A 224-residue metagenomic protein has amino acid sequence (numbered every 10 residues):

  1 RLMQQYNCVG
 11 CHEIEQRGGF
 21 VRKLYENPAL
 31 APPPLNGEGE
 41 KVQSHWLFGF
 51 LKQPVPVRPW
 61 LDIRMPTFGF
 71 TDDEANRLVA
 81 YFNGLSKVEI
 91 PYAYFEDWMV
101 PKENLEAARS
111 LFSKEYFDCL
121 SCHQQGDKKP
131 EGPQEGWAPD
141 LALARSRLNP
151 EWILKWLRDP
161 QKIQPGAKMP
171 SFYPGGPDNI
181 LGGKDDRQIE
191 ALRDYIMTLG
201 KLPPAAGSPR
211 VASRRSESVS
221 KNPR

Functional and structural regions predicted by a protein language model:
R1, E13-F48, R64-F70, Q124-W156 (+1 more regions): Gly/Gly-Pro-rich "capping" loops immediately C-terminal to redox-active cysteine motifs in periplasmic/lumenal
R1-E15, V100-D127, R224: Sequence/structural segment immediately N-terminal to covalent heme-attachment motifs in c-type and related
L2-Y6, I14, E38, F50-P54 (+7 more regions): Structured segments of extracytoplasmic/periplasmic soluble domains in secreted or envelope-associated proteins
G10, R17-V21, Q43-H45, G49 (+7 more regions): Short loop/beta submotifs within extracellular cysteine-rich repeat domains
E15, A29, E38, D73 (+6 more regions): Extracytoplasmic/secretory-pathway proteins
A31, L61, E115-D118, W137 (+1 more regions): Cysteine-rich, disulfide-stabilized extracellular repeat modules
G37, R58, L148, W152-S171 (+1 more regions): C-terminal functional regions that serve as terminal interaction/effector modules
L51, P66-N104, Y173-E217: C-terminal capping alpha-helices of c-type cytochrome domains
